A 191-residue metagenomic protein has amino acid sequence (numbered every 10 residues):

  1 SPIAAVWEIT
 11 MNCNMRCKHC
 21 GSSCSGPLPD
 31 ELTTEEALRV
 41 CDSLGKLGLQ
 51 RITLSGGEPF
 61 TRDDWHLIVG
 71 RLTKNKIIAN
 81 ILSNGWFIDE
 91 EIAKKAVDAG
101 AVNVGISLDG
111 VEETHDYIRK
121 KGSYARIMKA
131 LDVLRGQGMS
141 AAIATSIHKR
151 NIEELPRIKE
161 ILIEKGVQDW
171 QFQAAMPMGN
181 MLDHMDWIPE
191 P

Functional and structural regions predicted by a protein language model:
S1-P2, V167: A broad structural signal for short, well-ordered beta-strand segments within beta-sheet-rich domains
I3-E35: Canonical Radical SAM [4Fe-4S] cluster-binding loop centered on the CxxxCxxC motif and its immediate flanking residues
I9, G56-G57: Short acidic donor-binding/metal-coordinating loop in glycosyltransferase active sites
E31-S55, T61-E190: Radical SAM/AdoMet-radical enzyme domain recognition
